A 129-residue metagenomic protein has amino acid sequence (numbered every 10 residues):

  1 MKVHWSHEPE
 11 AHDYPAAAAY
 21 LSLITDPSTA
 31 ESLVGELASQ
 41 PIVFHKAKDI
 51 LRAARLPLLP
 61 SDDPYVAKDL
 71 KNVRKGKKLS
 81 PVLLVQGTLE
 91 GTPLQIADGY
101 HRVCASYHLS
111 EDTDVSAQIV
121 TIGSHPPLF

Functional and structural regions predicted by a protein language model:
M1-Q40, F44, K48-S61, Y107 (+1 more regions): Surface-exposed, charge/polar-rich loops and edge strands
E10, L23, V66, Q95-D98: Intrinsic disorder/low-complexity signature
S28-A30, P64-V73, V103-Y107: Intrinsically disordered, low-complexity boundary segments flanking structured domains
E36-Q95: Short alpha-helix boundary/capping and kink motifs at helix termini
V85-G87, G99-H101, V120: Short, loop-centered acidic/histidine patches that primarily coordinate divalent metals
L89-E90, H101-V103, S124-H125: Short, solvent-exposed loop/turn segments at secondary-structure junctions
P93-Y107: A sequence-level detector for short glycine-anchored, His/Arg-bearing signature motifs that mark catalytic or binding
